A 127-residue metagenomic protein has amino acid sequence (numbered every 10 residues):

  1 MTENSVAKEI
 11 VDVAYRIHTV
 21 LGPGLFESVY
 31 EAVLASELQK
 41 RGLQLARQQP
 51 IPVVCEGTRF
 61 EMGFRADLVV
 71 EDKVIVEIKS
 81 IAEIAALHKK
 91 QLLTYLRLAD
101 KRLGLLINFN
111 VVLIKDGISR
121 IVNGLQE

Functional and structural regions predicted by a protein language model:
M1-V20: Interdomain/boundary linker segments immediately adjacent to catalytic/signaling cores
A7, V11, L34, K89-L92: Alpha-helical structural signal
F26, E31-K73, I81-A82, V112-L125: Active-site metal-binding core of divalent-cation-utilizing nuclease and nuclease-like domains
K79-E127: Nucleic-acid nuclease catalytic cores
